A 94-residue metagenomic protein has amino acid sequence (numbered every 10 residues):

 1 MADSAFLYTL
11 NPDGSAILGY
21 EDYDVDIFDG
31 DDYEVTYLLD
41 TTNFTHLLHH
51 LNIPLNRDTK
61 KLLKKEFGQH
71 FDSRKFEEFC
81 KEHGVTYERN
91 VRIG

Functional and structural regions predicted by a protein language model:
M1, D29-G30, I93: Negatively charged, low-complexity tracts enriched in Asp/Glu with abundant Ser/Thr
M1-G19, V25: Short, charged/polar N-terminal "headpieces" of proteins
S4, G14-A16, D31-Y37, D58-T59 (+1 more regions): Generic structural motif recognizing short loop/turn segments at the entrances and edges of beta-strands
A16-T45: A short, structured beta-strand/loop element
T41-G94: Low-complexity intrinsically disordered segments
